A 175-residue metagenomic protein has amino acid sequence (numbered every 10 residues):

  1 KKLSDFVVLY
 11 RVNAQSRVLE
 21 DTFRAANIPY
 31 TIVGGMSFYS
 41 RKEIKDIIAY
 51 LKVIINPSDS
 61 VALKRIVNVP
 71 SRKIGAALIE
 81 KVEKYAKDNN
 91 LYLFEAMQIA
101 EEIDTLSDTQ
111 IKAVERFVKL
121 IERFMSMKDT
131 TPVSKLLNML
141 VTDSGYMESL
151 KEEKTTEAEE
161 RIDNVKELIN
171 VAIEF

Functional and structural regions predicted by a protein language model:
K1-K64, E152-E160, N170: Conserved motor-region signature of P-loop NTPase helicases/translocases
S37, S71-R72: Phosphate/pyrophosphate-binding and catalytic-coupling "lid/hinge/switch" segments at subdomain interfaces
P70, I99-F175: Accessory C-terminal helicase-associated subdomains
E80-Y85: C-terminal helical "lid" of AAA+/P-loop NTPase domains
A86-I99: A short beta-strand-loop micro-motif that forms or neighbors metal/cofactor- and ligand-binding patches at active-site
